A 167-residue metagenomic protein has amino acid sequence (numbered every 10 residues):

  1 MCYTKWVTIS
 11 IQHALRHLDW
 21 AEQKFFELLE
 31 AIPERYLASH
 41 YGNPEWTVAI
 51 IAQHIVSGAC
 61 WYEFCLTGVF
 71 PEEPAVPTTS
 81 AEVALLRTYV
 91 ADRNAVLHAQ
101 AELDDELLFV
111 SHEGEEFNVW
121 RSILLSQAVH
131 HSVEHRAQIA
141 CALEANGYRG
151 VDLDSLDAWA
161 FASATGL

Functional and structural regions predicted by a protein language model:
T4, T8, Q12-A75, E113-L167: Short, contiguous alpha-helical
F64-D105: Helix-adjacent hinge/juxtasegments
E102-G114: Carboxylate-rich helix-loop segments that flank metal/cofactor sites and access channels in metalloenzymes
